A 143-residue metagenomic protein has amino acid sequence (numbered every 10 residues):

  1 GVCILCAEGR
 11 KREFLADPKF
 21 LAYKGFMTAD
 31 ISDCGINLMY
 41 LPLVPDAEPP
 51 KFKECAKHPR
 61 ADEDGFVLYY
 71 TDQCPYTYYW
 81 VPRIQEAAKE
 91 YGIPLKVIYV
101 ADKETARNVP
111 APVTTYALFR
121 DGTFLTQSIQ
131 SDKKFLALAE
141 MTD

Functional and structural regions predicted by a protein language model:
G1-K19: Conserved GNAT acetyl-CoA-binding A-motif
F14-G25, I84: Short, aromatic/basic amphipathic alpha-helical patches
A22-M39: Conserved catalytic-core motifs of GNAT/GCN5-like acyltransferases
G35-C55: Short, structured interface segments
E54-E90: Local sequence-structure signature of Cys/Sec-based thiol-disulfide redox active-site neighborhoods
P94-T114, M141: Thioredoxin-like thiol-disulfide oxidoreductase module
P110-F119, Q130: Structural micro-motif
R120-D143: Non-catalytic, surface beta->alpha helical segment in thiol-disulfide oxidoreductase systems
